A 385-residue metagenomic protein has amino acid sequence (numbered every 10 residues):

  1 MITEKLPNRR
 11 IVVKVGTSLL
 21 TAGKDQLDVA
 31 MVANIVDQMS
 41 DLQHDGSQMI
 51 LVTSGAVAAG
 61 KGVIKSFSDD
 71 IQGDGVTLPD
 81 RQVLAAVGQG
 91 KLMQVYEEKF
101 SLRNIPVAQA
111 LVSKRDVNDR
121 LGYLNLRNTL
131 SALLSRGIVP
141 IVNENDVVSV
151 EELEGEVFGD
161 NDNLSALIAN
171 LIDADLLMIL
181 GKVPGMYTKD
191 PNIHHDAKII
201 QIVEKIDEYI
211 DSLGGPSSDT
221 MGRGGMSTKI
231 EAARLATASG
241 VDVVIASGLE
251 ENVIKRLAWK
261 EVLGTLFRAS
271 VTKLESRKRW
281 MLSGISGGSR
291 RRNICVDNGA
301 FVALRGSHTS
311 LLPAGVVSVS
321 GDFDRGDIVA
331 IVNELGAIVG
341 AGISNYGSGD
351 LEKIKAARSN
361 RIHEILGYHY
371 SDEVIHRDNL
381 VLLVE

Functional and structural regions predicted by a protein language model:
M1-E385: C-terminal catalytic "cap/lid" subdomain
